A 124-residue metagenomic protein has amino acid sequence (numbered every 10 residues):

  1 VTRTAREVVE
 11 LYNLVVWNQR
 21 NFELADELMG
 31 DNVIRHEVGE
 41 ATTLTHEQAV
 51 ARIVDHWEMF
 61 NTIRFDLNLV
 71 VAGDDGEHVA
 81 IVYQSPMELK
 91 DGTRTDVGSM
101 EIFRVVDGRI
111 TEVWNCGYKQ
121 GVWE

Functional and structural regions predicted by a protein language model:
V1-E124: C-terminal and inter-domain tail/linker signature
